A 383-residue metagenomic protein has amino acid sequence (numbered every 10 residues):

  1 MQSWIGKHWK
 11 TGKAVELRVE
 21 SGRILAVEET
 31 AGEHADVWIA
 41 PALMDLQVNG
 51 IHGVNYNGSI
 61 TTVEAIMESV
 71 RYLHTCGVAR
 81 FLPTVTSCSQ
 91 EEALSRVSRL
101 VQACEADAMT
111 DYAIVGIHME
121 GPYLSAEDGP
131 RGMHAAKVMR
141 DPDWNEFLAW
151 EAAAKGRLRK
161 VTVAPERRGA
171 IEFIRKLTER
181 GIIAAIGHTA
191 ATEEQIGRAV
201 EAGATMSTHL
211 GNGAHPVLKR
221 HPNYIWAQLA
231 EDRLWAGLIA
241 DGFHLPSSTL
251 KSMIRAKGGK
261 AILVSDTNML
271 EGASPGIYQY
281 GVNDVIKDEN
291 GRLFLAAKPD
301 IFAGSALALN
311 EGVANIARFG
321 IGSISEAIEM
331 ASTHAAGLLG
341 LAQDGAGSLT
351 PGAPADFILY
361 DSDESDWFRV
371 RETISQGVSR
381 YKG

Functional and structural regions predicted by a protein language model:
M1-G32, V378-S379: N-terminal metal-binding scaffold of metallo-dependent hydrolase/deaminase domains
Q2-I5, E28-I60, I66-M67, R71: Replace "His-x-His-based motif
Q47, M119, L177, S207 (+3 more regions): Conserved, mostly hydrophobic/aromatic
N49-N55, M67-R96, Y112-S125, A154-E166 (+3 more regions): Divalent metal-dependent hydrolysis catalytic cores, especially in the metallo-beta-lactamase
S125-A152: Conserved phosphate-binding/catalytic loop of the ribokinase/pfkB sugar-kinase fold
L148, A152-S274: Active-site core of metal-dependent hydrolases
N223-A236, I254-S265, E271-A353, F357-Y360: His/Asp/Glu-enriched, well-ordered alpha-helical/loop segment that forms or immediately abuts the divalent-metal
G347-G383: C-terminal cap of metal-dependent C-N hydrolases
